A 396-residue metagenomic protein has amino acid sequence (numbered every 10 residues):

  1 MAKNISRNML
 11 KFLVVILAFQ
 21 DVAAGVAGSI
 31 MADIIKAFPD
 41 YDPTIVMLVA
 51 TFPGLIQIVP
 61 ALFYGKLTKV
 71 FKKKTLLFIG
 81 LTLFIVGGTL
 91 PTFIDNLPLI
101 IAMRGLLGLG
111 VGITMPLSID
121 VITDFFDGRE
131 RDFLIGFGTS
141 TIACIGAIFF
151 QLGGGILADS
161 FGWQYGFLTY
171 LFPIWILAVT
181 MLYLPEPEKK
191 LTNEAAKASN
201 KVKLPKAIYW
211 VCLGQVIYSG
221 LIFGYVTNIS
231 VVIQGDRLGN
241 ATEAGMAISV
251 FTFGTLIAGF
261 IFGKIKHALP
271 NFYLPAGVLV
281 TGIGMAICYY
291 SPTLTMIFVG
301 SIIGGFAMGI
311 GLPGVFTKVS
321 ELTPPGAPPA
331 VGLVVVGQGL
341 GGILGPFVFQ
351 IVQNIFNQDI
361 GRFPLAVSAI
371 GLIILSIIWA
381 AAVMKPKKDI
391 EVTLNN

Functional and structural regions predicted by a protein language model:
N8-V46, P60-Y64, Y225-S230, G345: Extracytoplasmic
G28, A207-T255: Extracytoplasmic gate region of multi-pass secondary transporters
D40, K72, L90-P98, D127 (+2 more regions): Helix-breaking motifs and short loop linkers at transmembrane-helix boundaries and internal kinks in secondary membrane
V59-K72, A258-P270, Q353: Helix-to-loop junctions at the C-terminal end of transmembrane segments in multipass secondary transporters
V59-L97: Conserved MFS/SLC helix-loop-helix module at the cytosolic interface between two early adjacent transmembrane helices
L97, M103-I142: Cytoplasmic helix-loop-helix junction between adjacent transmembrane helices in 12-TM secondary transporters
G128-F133, F137-P185: Helix-loop-helix hairpin linking two adjacent transmembrane segments in secondary transporters
E321-Q358: A late C-terminal transmembrane helix in Major Facilitator Superfamily
